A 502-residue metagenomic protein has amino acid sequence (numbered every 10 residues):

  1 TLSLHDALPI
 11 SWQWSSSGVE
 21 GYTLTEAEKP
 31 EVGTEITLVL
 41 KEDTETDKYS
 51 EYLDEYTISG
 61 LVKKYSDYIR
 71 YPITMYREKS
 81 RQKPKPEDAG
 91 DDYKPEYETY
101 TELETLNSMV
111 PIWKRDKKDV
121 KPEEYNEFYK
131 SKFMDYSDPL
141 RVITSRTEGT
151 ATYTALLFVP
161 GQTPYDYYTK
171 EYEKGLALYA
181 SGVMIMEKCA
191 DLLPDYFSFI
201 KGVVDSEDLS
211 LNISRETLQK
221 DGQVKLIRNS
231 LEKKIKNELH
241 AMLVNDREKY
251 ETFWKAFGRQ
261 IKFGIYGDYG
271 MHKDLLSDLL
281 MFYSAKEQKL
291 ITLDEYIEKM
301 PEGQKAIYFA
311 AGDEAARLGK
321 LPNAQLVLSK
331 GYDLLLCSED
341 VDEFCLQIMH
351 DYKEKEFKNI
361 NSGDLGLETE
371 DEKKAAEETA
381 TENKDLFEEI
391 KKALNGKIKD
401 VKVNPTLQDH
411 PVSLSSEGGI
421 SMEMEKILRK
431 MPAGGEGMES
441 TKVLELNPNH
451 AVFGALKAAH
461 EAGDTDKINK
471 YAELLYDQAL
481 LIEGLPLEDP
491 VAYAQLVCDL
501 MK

Functional and structural regions predicted by a protein language model:
T1-K502: Conserved GHKL (Bergerat-fold) ATPase module
